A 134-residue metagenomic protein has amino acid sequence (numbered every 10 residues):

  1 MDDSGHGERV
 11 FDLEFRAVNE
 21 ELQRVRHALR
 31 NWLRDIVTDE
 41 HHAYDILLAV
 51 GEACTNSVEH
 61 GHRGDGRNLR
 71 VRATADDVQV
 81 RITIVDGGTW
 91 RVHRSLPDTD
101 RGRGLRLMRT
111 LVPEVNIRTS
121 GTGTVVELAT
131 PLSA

Functional and structural regions predicted by a protein language model:
M1-D12, R16, V58-A134: Conserved beta-strand-loop-beta-strand hairpin that lines the nucleotide-binding pocket of ATP/GTP-utilizing enzymes
E20, H41-Y44, R67: Conserved catalytic/ATP-binding subdomain
L22-L29, M108: Heptad-repeat coiled-coil signal-transmission/dimerization helices
R26-G51: Conserved short strand/loop->alpha-helix "switch" segment adjacent to the catalytic nucleotide/phosphoryl-transfer site
E52, N56: Conserved polar catalytic motif of the HATPase_c/GHKL fold
